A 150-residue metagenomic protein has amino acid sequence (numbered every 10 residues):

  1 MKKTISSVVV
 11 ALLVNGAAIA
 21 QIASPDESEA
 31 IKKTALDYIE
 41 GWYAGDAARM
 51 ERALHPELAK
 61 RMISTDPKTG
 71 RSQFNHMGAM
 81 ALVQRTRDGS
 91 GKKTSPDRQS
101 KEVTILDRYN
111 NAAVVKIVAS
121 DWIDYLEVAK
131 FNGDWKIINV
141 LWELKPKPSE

Functional and structural regions predicted by a protein language model:
M1-T4: Positively charged n-region of N-terminal signal peptides that target proteins for export
S7-G16: Bacterial N-terminal signal peptides
A18-A48, R52, P56: Short, low-complexity N-terminal intrinsically disordered segments enriched in polar/charged residues
Y43-Q84: N-terminal, post-signal-peptide region of Sec/Tat-exported proteins
L58, G78-A79, E143-E150: Ligand-binding grooves and catalytic loops that recognize ribose/phosphate and carbohydrate rings, and esterified lipid
I63, Q73-W122: Surface-exposed, charged secondary-structure patches
V114, I123-P148: Short beta-strand edge/turn micro-motifs at domain boundaries
